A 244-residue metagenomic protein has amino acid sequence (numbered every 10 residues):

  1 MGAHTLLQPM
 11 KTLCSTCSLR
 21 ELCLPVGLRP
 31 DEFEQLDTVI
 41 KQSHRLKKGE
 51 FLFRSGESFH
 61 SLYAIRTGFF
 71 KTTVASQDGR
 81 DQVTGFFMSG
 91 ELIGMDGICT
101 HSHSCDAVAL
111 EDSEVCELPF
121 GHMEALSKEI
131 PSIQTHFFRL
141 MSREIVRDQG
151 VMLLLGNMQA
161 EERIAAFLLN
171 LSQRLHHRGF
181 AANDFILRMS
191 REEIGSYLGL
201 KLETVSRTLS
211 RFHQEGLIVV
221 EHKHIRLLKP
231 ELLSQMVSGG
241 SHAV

Functional and structural regions predicted by a protein language model:
M1-K48, L92-I93, G97-I98: Cyclic nucleotide-binding regulatory module and flanking cytosolic helices
S43, L62, F86, E117 (+2 more regions): Short aromatic/basic micro-patch
G49, H60-T73, S89-G90: Glycine- and acidic-residue-biased ligand/ion/polar-headgroup-sensing regions
L52-E57: Short phosphate-coordinating micro-motif centered on Lys-Gly-acidic
F70-Q82: A short beta-strand-loop-beta hairpin characteristic of the jelly-roll/cupin
V83-V146, G150: Cyclic-nucleotide recognition modules
K128-K201: Polybasic "coupling" helices that flank or enter modular domains
Q173-V244: Phosphate-/nucleic-acid-contacting segments
